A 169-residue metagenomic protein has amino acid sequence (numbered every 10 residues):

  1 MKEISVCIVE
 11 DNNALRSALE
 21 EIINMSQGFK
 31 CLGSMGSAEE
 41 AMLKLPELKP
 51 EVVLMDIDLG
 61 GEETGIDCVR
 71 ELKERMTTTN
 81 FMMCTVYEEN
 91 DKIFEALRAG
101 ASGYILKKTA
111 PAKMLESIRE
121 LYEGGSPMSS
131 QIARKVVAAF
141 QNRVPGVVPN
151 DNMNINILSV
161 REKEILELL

Functional and structural regions predicted by a protein language model:
E10: Conserved acidic carboxylate
S34-V52: Acidic, metal-coordinating helix/loop segments flanking the phosphotransfer/catalytic sites of two-component signaling
E51, D58-G60: The short loop immediately C-terminal to the conserved phospho-acceptor aspartate in CheY-like receiver
D56-D58, T85: Active-site residues of response regulator receiver
E63-T78: Short amphipathic alpha-helix used as the core "switch/output" element in two-component signaling
T109-Y122, S130-V136: C-terminal output helix
A138-E167: Regulatory hinge/linker segments at domain boundaries that couple sensory/effector modules to output domains
